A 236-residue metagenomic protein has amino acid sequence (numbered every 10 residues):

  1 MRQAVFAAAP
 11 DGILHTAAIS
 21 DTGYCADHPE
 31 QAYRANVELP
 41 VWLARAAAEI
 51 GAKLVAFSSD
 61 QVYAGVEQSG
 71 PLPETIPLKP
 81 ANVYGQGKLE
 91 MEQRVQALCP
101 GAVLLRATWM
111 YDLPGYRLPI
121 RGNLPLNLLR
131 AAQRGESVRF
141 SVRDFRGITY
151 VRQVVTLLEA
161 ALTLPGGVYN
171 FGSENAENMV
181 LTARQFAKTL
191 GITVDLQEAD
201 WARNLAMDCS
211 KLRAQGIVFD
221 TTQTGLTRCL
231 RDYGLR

Functional and structural regions predicted by a protein language model:
M1-A35: NAD(P)H-binding glycine-rich loop region in Rossmannoid oxidoreductase-like domains and their noncatalytic homologs
G12-I13, D27-V55: NAD(P)-cofactor binding segment of oxidoreductase domains
I13-A17, L54-D60, V66, L105-A107: SDR active-site strand-loop-helix element
R34, E38-W42, V62-L105, Y111 (+1 more regions): Catalytic helix-loop patch of NAD(P)-dependent Rossmann-fold dehydrogenases
Q93-R146: NAD(P)-dependent short-chain dehydrogenase/reductase
G147-Q153: A conserved structural motif in NAD(P)-dependent oxidoreductases
V155-R203, C209, G234: Mid/C-terminal beta-alpha module of Rossmann-like enzyme folds, strongest in SDR-family dehydrogenases/epimerases
T222-R236: Amphipathic terminal alpha-helices
